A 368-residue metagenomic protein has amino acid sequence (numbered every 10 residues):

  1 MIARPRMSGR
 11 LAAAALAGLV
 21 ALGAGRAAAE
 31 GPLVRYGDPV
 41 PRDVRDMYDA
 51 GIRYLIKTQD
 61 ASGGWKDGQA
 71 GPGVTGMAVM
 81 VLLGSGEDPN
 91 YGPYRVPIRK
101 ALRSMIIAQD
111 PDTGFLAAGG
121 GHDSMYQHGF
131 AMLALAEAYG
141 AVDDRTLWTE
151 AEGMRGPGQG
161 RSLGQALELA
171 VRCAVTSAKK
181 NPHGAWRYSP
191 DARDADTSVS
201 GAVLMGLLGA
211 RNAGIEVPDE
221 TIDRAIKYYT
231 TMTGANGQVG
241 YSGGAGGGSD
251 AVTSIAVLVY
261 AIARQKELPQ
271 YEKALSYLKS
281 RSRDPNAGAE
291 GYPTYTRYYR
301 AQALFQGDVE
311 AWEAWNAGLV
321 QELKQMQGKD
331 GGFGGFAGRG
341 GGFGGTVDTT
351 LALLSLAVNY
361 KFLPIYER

Functional and structural regions predicted by a protein language model:
I2-A15: Bacterial N-terminal signal peptides that target proteins for export
L19-A28: C-terminal segment of classical bacterial N-terminal signal peptides
E30-A50, A61-P97, D110-D223, T231-G318 (+1 more regions): An alpha-helical repeat/solenoid feature that recognizes helix-turn-helix modules
N90, R103-S104: Post-signal peptide N-terminal segment of secreted/secretory-pathway proteins
Y228: Active-site neighborhood of glycoside hydrolase catalytic domains
L323-K324: TPR/TPR-like (Sel1-like) alpha-helical repeat modules
Q327-G328: Feature marks hydrolase-like catalytic cores characterized by long aromatic- and Gly/Pro-rich stretches
